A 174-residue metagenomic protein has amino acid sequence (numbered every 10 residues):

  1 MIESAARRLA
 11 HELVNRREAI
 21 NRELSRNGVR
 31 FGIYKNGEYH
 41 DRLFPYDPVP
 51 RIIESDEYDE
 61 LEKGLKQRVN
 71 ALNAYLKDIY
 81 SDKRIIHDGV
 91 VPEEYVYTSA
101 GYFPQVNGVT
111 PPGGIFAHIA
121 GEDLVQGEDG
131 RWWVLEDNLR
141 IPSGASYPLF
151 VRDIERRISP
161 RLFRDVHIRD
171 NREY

Functional and structural regions predicted by a protein language model:
M1-Y174: Preference for protein termini
